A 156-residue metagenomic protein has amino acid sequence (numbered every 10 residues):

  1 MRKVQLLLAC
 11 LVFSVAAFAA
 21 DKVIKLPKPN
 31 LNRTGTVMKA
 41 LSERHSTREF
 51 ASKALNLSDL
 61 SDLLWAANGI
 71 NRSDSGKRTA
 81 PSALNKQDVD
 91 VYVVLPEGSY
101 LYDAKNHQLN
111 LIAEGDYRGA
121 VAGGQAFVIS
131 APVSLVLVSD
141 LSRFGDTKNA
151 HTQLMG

Functional and structural regions predicted by a protein language model:
M1-V4: Positively charged n-region of N-terminal signal peptides that target proteins for export
C10-A19: Hydrophobic h-region of N-terminal signal peptides that target proteins for export in Gram-negative bacteria
A20-A131: N-terminal amphipathic, basic helical "cap/leader" segment at the start of enzyme domains
L137-S142: Glycine-rich, acidic and aromatic/proline-enriched surface loops and short helix-turn segments that act as binding
R143-T147: Short acidic/His/Gly/Ser-rich catalytic and metal-binding motifs that mark active-site loops of diverse hydrolases
N149-G156: Short pre-catalytic strand/loop immediately N-terminal to key active-site residues, enriched for Gly-Thr
